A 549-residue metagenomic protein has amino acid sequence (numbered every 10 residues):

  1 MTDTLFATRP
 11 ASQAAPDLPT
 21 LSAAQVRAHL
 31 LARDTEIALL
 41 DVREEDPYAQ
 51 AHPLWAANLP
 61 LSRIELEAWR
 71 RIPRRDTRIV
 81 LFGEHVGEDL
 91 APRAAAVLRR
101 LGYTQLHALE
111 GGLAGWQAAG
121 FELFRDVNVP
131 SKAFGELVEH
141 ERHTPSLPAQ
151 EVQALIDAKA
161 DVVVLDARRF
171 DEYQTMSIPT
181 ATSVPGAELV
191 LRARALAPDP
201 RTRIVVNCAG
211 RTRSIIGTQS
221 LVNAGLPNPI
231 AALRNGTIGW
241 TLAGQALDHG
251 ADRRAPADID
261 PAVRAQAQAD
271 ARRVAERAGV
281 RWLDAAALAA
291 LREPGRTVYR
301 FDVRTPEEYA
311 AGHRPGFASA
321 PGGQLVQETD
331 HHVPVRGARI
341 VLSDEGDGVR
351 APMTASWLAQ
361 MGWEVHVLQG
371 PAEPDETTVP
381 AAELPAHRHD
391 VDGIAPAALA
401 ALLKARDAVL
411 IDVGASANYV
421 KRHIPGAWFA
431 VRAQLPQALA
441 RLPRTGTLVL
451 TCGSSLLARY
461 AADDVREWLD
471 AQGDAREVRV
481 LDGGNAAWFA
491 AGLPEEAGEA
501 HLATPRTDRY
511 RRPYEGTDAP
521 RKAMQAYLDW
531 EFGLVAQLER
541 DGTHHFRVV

Functional and structural regions predicted by a protein language model:
M1-A38, V42-V163, A167-Y299, V303-V409 (+1 more regions): Rhodanese-like catalytic fold shared by cysteine-dependent sulfurtransferases and DSP/PTP-type phosphatases
